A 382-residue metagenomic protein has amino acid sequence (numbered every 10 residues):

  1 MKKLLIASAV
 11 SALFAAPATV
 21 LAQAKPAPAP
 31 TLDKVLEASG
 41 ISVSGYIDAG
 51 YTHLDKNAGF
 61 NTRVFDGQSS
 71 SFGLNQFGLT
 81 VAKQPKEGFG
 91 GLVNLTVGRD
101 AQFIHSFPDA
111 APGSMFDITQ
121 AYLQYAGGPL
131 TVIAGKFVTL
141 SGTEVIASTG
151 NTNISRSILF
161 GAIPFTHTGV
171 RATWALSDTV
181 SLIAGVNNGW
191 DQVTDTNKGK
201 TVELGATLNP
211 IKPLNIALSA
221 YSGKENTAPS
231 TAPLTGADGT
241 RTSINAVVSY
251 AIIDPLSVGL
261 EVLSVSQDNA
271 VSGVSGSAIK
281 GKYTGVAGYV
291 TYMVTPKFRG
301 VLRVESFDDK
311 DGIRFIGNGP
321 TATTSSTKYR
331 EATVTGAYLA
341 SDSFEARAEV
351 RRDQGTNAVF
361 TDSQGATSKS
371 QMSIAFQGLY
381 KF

Functional and structural regions predicted by a protein language model:
M1-N57, F382: N-terminal periplasmic/intermembrane-space "pro-region" immediately following the signal or transit peptide
K2-K3, K83, K136, K381: A general lysine-centric signal
K3, G73, A162-P164, K282 (+2 more regions): Short hydrophobic/aromatic segments of transmembrane alpha-helices and their interfaces
L4, S8, A18-T19, F72 (+6 more regions): Residue-level marker of intrinsically disordered, low-complexity segments enriched for small/polar residues
A18-T19, K56, I146, N153 (+3 more regions): Amphipathic, positively biased hydrophobic alpha-helical segments used for protein targeting and membrane insertion
K25, R63-D66, D109-S114, P210-F382: Outer-membrane beta-barrel pore domains
L32-D191, T196-N215, Y289-Y292, V301 (+2 more regions): Outer membrane beta-barrel
